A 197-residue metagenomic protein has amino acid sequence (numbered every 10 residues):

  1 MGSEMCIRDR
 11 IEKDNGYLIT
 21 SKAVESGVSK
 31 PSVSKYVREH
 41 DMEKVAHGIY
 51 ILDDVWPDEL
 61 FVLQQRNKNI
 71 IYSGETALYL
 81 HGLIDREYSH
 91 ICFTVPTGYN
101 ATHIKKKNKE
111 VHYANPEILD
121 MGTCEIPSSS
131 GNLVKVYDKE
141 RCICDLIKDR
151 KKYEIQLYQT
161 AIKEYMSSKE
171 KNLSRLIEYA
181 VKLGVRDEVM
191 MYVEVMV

Functional and structural regions predicted by a protein language model:
M1-C6: Short, small-residue-biased leader/transition segments that mark boundaries at the very start of proteins
R8-S26: Polyanion-binding surface elements
Y17-K22, V45, I49-V197: Nucleic-acid-binding surface
K35-H40: Basic amphipathic alpha-helical segments that dock to polyanions
